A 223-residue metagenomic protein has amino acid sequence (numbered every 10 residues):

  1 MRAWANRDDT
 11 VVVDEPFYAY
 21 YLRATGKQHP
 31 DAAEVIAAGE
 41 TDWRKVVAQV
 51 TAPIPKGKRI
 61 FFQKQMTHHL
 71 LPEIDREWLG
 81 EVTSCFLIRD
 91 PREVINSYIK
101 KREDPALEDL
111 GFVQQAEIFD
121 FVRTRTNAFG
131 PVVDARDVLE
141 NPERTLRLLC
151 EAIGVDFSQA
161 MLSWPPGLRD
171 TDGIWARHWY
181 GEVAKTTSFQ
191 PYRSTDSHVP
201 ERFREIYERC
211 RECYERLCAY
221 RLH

Functional and structural regions predicted by a protein language model:
M1-A19, R147, E151-P166: Internal hydrophobic scaffold segments of catalytic domains
M1-K56: PAPS-dependent sulfotransferase catalytic core
Y20-L22, V94, G167: Generic structural signal for helix capping and beta-alpha/helix-loop junctions
A33-E40, A106-L110, H178-S188: A polyampholytic, Gly/Pro-enriched intrinsically disordered region
A38-K45, M66-T67, L107-Q114, N141 (+1 more regions): Soluble or luminal CAZymes and related metallo-dependent hydrolases
Q63-A160, I174, Y180-G181: PAPS-dependent sulfotransferase catalytic domain
D156-H223: PAPS-dependent sulfotransferases, especially Golgi type II membrane carbohydrate sulfotransferases
